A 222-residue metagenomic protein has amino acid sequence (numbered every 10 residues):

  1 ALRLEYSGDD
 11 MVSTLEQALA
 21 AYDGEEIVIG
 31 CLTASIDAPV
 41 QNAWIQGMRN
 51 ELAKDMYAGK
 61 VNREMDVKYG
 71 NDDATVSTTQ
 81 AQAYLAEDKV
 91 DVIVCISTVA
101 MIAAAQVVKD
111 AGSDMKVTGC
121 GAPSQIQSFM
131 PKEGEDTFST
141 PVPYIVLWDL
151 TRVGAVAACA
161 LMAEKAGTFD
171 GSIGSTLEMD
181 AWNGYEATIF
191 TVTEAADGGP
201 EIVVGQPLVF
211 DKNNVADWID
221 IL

Functional and structural regions predicted by a protein language model:
A1-D10, C31-N50, V61-Q82, V94-A100 (+2 more regions): Hinge/beta->alpha junction and helix N-cap segments in small-molecule ligand-binding domains
L2-V28, L32-I36, A53, V156 (+1 more regions): Hinge/cleft segment of the Venus flytrap/periplasmic-binding protein
E16, A20, R49, A53-Y57 (+5 more regions): Sec-exported extracytoplasmic/periplasmic mature domains
G24-V28, D55-E64, D88-V92, A111-K116 (+1 more regions): Loop/turn elements at helix/coil->beta-strand transitions in domains of secreted/extracellular proteins
P39-Q41, I126-S128, A216-D220: Short, solvent-exposed loop/turn elements at domain surfaces
D73-T79, A104-M115, P141-D149, F169-E178 (+1 more regions): Short secondary-structure transition/capping segments
I93-P141: Venus flytrap/periplasmic-binding-protein-like
V99-A105, M130, Y144-S172, L208: Extracellular/periplasmic ligand-binding modules, especially the Venus flytrap/periplasmic-binding
